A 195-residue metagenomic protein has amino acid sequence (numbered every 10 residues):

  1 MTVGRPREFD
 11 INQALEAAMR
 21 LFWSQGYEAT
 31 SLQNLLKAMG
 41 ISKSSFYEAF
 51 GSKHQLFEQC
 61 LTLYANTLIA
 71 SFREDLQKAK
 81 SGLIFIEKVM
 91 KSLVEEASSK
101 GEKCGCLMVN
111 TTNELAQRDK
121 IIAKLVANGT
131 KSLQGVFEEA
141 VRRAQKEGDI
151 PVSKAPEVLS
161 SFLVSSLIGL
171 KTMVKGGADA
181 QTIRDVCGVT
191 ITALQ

Functional and structural regions predicted by a protein language model:
M1, K88-E96, K131-E147, S166 (+1 more regions): C-terminal peripheral helix-coil segments that are non-catalytic and often amphipathic
M1-Q25, A29-I41, Q55: Basic, helix-initiating cap at the start of DNA-binding domains
F22, S31-L32, K43, K53 (+3 more regions): Amphipathic alpha-helical segments enriched in hydrophobic/aromatic and basic residues that form the DNA-contacting
G40-F50: Short hydrophobic/aromatic patch on the recognition helix
Q59, R73-K103, P156-S160: Hydrophobic alpha-helical connector segments
F85, K100-I121: Amphipathic alpha-helical segments used for helix-helix packing
C104, V109, K154-M173, V186-T192: Hydrophobic alpha-helical segments that form the core of small-molecule binding pockets and/or dimer interfaces
K124-N128, K146-F162, Q181, D185: All-alpha amphipathic helical-bundle segments outside canonical DNA-binding/catalytic cores that form hydrophobic
